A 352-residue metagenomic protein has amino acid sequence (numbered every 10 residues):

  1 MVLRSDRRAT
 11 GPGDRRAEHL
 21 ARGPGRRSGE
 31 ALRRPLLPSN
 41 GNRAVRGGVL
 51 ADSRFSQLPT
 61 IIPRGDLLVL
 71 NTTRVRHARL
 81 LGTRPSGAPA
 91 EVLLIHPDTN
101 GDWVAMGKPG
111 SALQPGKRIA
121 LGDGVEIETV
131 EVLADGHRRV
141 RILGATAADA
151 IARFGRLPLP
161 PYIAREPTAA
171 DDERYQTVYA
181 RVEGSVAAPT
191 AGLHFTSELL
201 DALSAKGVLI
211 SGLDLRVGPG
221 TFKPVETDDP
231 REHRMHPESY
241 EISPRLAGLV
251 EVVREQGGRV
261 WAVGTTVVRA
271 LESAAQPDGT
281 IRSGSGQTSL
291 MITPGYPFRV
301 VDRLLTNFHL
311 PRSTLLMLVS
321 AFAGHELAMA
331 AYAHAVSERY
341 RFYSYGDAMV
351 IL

Functional and structural regions predicted by a protein language model:
V2-L352: Surface-exposed, charge/polar-rich loops and edge strands
